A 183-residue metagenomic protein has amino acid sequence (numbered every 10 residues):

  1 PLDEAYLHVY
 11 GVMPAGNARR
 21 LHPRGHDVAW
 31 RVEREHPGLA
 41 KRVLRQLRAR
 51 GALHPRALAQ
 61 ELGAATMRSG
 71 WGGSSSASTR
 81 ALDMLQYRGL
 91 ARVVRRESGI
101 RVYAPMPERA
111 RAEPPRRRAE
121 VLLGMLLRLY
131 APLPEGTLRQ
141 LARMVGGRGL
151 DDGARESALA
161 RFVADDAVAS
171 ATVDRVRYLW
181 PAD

Functional and structural regions predicted by a protein language model:
P1-D183: Long, low-complexity intrinsically disordered regions
